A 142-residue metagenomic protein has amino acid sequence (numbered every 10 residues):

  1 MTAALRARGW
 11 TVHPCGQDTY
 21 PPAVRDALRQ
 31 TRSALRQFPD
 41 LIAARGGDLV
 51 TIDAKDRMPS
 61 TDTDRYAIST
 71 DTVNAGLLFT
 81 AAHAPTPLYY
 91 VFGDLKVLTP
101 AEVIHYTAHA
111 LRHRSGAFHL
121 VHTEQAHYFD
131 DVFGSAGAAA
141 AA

Functional and structural regions predicted by a protein language model:
M1-Q30: Acidic-basic catalytic patches of nuclease active cores, encompassing PD-(D/E)XK and other metal-cofactor nuclease
G16-D18, D53-R57, D94: Short loop/turn segments at strand-loop or loop-helix junctions that form parts of catalytic or ligand-binding pockets
A23-R32, S60-I68: Short, flexible/disordered intra-domain loops and linkers
S33-F38: Glycine-rich, highly charged phosphate/nucleotide-binding loops
P39-S60: Conserved catalytic cores of phosphodiester-cleaving nucleases, focusing on short active-site segments
R57-T80: Mg2+/Mn2+-dependent nuclease catalytic core
L77-A110: Nucleic-acid nuclease catalytic cores
P100-A142: Intrinsically disordered, low-complexity terminal regions enriched in charged/polar residues
